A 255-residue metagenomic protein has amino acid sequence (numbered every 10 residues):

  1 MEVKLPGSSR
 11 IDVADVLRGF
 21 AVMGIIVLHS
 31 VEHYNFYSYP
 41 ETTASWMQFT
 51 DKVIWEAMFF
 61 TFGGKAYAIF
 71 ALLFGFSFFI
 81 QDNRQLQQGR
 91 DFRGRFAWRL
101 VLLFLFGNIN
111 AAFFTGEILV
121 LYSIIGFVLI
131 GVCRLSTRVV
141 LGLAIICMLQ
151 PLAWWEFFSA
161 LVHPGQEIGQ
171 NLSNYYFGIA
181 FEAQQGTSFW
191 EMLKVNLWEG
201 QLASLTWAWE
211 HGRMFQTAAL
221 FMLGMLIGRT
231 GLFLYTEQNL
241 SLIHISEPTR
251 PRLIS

Functional and structural regions predicted by a protein language model:
E2-F74: N-terminal signal-anchor module of multipass membrane proteins
V27, F104-A111, M148-F157, R250: Aromatic-anchored segments of alpha-helical transmembrane domains
V31-F62, G94, L105, A153-G169 (+1 more regions): Juxtamembrane/transmembrane-helix boundary motifs at the membrane-water interface
A68-N83, V120-G131, G212-Y235, R250: Specific transmembrane alpha-helix
R90-D91, V128-L143, L226-S246: Solvent-exposed interhelical
A112-V128, V139-A144: Hydrophobic alpha-helical membrane segments of integral membrane proteins
I146-L223: Long hydrophobic alpha-helical segments that form multi-pass transmembrane helix bundles in integral membrane proteins
H244-S255: Single conserved hydrophobic/aromatic residue that forms the stacking wall/gate of nucleotide- or nucleobase-binding
